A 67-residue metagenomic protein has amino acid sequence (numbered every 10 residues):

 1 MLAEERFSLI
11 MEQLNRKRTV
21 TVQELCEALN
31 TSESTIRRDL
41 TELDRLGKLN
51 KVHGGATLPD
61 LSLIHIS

Functional and structural regions predicted by a protein language model:
M1-T31: Extreme N-terminal segment that seeds HTH/winged-HTH DNA-binding domains in transcriptional regulators
R6, S34, D60: N-terminal donor/sugar-recognition subdomains of glycan-related enzymes, prototypically the membrane-proximal stem
E12, L43-D44, T57: A periodicity- and composition-biased signal for non-globular, repetitive helical segments
V20-K51: N-terminal helix-turn-helix
G54-D60: Minor-groove-contacting beta-hairpin "wing" of winged helix-turn-helix DNA-binding domains
I64-I66: Conserved small/polar residues in nucleotide/adenosyl-binding loops
